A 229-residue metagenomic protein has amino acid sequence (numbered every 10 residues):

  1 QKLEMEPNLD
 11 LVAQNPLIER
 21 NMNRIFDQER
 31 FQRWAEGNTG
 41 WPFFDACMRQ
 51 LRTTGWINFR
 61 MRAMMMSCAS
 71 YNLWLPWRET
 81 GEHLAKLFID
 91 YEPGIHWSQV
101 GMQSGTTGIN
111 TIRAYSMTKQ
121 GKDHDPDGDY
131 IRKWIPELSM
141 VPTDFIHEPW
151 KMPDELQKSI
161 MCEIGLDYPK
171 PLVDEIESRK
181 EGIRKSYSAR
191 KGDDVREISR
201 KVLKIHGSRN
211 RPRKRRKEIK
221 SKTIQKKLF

Functional and structural regions predicted by a protein language model:
Q1, M5, R33, A46-R49 (+6 more regions): Charged/polar, solvent-exposed surface patches and flexible loops
Q1-A63, Q103-T106, I112: Gly/Thr-rich phosphate-binding loop signature of adenosyl cofactor/nucleotide-binding cores
E4-N21, W77-Y91, I198-K201: Short alpha-helical "patches" and their helix-cap loops
L9, S104-G105, I135-F229: Substrate/cofactor-recognition hotspot
N15-M22, A35, N72, H83-D167 (+1 more regions): C-terminal, helix-dominated tail/subdomain
F26-E29, C47, R62, M66 (+6 more regions): Generic, low-specificity signal for short hydrophobic/alpha-helical stretches with a mild N-terminal bias, encompassing
Q28, W41-F44, W77, G81 (+4 more regions): Alpha-helix initiation and N-capping motif
F43, C47-I95, H124: Aromatic (often tryptophan-rich) hydrophobic motifs at membrane interfaces
